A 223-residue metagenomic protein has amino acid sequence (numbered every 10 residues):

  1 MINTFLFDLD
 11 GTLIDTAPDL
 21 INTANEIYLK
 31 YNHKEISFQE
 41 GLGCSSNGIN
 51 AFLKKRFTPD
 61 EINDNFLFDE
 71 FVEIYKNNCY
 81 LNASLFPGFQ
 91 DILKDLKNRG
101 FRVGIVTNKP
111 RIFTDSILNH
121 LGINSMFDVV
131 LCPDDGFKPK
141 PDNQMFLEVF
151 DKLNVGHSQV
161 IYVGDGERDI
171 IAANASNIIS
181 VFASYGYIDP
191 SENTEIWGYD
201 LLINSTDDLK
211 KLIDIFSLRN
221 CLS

Functional and structural regions predicted by a protein language model:
I2-Q90, D95, R99: N-terminal helical cap/lid subdomain that shapes the substrate entry/recognition surface in HAD-like hydrolases
T4, P139-I170: Conserved Lys-Pro-Asp/Glu-containing loop-to-beta segment of HAD-superfamily phosphomonoesterases, centered on
L29-Y31, F52-P59, N82, Q90 (+5 more regions): Substrate-recognition/cap helix-loop segment adjacent to the acidic, metal-dependent catalytic center of Asp-based
I36-E40, S125-V129, H157-I161: Short acidic capping loops at alpha-helix termini that bridge into adjacent secondary structure
R99-F101, L153-Q159, F216-R219: Glycine-rich phosphate-binding loop signature in dinucleotide/nucleotide-binding domains
N108, D134, G166, S184-Y187 (+1 more regions): Short secondary-structure boundary segments
I161-L201: Acidic, Mg2+-coordinating phosphoryl-transfer loop and its flanking beta/alpha structural elements, shared across
